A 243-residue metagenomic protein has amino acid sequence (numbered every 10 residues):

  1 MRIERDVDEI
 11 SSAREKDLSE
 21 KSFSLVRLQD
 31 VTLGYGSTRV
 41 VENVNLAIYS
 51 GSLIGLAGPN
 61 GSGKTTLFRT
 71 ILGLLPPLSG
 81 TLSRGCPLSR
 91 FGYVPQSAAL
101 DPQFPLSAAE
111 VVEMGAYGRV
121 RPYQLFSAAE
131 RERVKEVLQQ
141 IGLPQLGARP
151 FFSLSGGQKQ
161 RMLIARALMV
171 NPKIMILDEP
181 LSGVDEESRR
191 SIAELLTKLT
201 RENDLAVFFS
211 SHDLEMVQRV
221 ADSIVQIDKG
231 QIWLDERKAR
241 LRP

Functional and structural regions predicted by a protein language model:
A57-P59: The feature captures the beta-strand-to-loop junction immediately N-terminal to the Walker
E113, A128-L146: Conserved ABC ATPase "signature" region
P150-L154, Q158: Conserved ABC ATPase signature
N171: Conserved catalytic motifs of ABC-family nucleotide-binding domains
M175-D178: Catalytic Walker B motif of ABC-type/P-loop ATPase nucleotide-binding domains
S211-H212: H-loop/switch region of ABC-family ATPase nucleotide-binding domains
I224-R237: H-loop (His-switch) and adjacent beta-strand-loop-beta switch element of ABC-type ATPase nucleotide-binding domains
